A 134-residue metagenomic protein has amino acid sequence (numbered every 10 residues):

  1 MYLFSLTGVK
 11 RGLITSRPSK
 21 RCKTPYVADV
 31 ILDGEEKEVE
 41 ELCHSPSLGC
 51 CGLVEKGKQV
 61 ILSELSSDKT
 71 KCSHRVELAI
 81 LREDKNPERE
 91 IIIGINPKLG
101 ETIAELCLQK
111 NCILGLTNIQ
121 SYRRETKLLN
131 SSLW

Functional and structural regions predicted by a protein language model:
M1-L106, C112: Nuclease-adjacent, charged terminal/linker segments that flank catalytic cores
P18-K20, I92, T117-W134: Active-site metal-binding core of divalent-cation-utilizing nuclease and nuclease-like domains
